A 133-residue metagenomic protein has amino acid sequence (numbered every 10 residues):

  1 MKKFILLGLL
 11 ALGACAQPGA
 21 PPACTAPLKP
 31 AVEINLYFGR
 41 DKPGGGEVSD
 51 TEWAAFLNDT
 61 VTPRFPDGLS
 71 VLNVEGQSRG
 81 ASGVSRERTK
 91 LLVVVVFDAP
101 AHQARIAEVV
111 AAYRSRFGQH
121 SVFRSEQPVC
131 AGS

Functional and structural regions predicted by a protein language model:
M1-F4: Positively charged n-region of N-terminal signal peptides that target proteins for export
A11-A14: C-terminal motif of bacterial Sec signal peptides marking the signal peptidase cleavage site
A16-P18: Bacterial signal peptide processing site
P21-A26, S78-S82: Short beta-strand/turn micro-motifs at beta-sheet edges
A31-D50, V93: Terminal, regulation- and interaction-focused segments at domain boundaries
N35, S70-V71, F123: Structural recognition of the beta-strand scaffold that forms the well-ordered cores of secreted hydrolase catalytic
E52-T89, V95-A101: Mature extracytoplasmic domains of secretory-pathway proteins
V84-S133: Helix-rich interaction surfaces within compact, conserved domain-sized segments that mediate assembly or partner
